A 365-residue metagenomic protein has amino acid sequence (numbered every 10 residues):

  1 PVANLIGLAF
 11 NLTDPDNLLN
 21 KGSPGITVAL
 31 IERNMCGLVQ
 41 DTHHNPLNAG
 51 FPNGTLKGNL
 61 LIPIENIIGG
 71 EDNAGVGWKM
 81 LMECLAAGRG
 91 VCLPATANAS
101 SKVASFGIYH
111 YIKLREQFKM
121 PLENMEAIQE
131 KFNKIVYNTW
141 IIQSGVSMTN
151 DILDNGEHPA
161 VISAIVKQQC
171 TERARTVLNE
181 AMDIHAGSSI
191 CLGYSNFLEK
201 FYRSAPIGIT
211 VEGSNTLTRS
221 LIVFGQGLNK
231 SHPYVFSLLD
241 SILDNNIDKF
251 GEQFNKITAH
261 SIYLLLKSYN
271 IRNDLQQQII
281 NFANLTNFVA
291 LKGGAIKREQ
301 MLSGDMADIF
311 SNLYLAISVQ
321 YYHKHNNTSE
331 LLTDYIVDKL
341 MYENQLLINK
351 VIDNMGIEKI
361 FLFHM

Functional and structural regions predicted by a protein language model:
P1-L38: A short core secondary-structure module
C36-L61: Flexible, small-/acidic-enriched active-site or ligand-binding loops
T55-R89, F106-E123, L265-N270, I280-K297: A glycine-rich, basic-preceded beta-loop-alpha segment at the flavin cofactor/substrate interface of flavin-utilizing
Y109-H110, A127-D154, E172, N179-M182 (+1 more regions): Loop-to-helix element that buttresses phosphate recognition and phosphoryl-transfer chemistry
L114-E130, K324-S329: Terminal amphipathic helices with adjacent charged low-complexity linkers/tails
E157-S189, L331-N344: Charged, glycine-rich active-site and insertion segments that engage polyanionic ligands
S189-N270, G356-M365: Glycine-rich phosphate/cofactor-binding loops in nucleotide/flavin-utilizing enzymes
F254-M365: C-terminal amphipathic alpha-helical interaction region
